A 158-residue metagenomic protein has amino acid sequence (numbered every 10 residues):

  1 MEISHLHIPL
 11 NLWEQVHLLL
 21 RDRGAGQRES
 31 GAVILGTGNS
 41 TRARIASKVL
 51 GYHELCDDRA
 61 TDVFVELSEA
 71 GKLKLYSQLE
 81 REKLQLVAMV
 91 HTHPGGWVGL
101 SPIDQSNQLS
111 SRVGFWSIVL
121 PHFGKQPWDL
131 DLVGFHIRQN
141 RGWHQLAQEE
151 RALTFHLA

Functional and structural regions predicted by a protein language model:
M1-L86, G95-A158: Conserved beta-strand-loop surface patch within small alpha/beta domains used for substrate/adaptor or ligand engagement
T92: Residue-level "edge-of-site" marker
